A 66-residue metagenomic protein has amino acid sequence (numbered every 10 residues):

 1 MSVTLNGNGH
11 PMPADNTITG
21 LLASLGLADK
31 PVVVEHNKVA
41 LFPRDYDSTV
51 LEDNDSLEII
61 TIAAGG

Functional and structural regions predicted by a protein language model:
M1-G65: Ubiquitin-like/PB1-type beta-grasp interaction modules and other compact soluble beta-rich domains
